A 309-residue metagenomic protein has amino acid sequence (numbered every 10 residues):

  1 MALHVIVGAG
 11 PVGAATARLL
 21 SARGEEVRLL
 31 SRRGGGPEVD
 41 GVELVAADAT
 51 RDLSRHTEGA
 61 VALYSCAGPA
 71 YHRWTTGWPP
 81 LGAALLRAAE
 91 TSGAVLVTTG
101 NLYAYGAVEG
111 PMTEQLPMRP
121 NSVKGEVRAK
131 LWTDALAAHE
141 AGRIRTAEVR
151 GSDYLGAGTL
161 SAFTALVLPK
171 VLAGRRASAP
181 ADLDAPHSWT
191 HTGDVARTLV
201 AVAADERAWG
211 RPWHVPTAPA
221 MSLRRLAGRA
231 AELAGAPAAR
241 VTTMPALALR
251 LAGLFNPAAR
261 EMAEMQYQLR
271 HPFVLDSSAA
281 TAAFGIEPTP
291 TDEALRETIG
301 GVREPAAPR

Functional and structural regions predicted by a protein language model:
V12: Hydrophobic/small residue at the entry helix of a nucleotide-binding pocket
G35-G36, G41-S92: NAD(P)H-binding glycine-rich loop region in Rossmannoid oxidoreductase-like domains and their noncatalytic homologs
A83-A129, A147: Conserved Rossmann-fold NAD(P)-dependent oxidoreductase catalytic core, especially the SDR/UDP-sugar
N101, T133-G158: Conserved beta-loop-beta element that borders a ligand/cofactor-binding pocket
G158, P186-G193, V215-L233, T242-R250 (+1 more regions): Substrate-binding strand-loop-helix patch in Rossmann-like NAD(P)-dependent oxidoreductase/epimerase domains
T159-L166, P180-A203, G210-H214: Substrate-positioning beta->alpha
A227-V274, A307-R309: Terminal hydrophobic/aromatic helix or amphipathic segment near a protein terminus
T281, T289-R309: Amphipathic terminal alpha-helices
